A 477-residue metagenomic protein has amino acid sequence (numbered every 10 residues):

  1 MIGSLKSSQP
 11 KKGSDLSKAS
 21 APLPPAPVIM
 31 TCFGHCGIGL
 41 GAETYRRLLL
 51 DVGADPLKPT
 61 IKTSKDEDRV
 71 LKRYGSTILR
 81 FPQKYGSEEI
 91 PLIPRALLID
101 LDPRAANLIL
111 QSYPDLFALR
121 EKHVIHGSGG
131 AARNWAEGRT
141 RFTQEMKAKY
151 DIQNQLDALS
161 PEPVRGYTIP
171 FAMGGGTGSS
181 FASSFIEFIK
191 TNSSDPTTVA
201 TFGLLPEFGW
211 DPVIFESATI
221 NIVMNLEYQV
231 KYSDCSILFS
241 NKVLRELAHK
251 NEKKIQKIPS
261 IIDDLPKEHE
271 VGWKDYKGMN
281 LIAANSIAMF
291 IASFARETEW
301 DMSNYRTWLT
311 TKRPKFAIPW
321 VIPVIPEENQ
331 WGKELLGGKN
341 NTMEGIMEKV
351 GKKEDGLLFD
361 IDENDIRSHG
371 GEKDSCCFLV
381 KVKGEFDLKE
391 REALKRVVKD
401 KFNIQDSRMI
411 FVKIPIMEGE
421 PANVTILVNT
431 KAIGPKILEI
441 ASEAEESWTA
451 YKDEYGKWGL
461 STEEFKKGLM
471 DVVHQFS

Functional and structural regions predicted by a protein language model:
I2-S477: Terminal, contiguous helix-loop blocks that mediate binding/assembly
